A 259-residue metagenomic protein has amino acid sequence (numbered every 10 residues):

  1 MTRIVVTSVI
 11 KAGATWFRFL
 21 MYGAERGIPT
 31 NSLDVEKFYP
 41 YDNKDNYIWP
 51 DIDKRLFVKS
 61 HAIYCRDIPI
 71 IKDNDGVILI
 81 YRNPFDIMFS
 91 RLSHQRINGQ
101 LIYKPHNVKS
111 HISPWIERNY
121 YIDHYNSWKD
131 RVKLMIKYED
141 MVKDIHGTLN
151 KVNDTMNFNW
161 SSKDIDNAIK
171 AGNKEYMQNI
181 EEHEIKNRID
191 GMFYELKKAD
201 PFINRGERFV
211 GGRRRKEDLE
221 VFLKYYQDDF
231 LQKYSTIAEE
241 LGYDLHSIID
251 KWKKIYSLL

Functional and structural regions predicted by a protein language model:
M1-I136, E207-L259: PAPS-dependent sulfotransferase catalytic domain
P29-Y47, F57, D130-I136, D140-V221: The conserved 3'-phosphoadenosine-5'-phosphosulfate
